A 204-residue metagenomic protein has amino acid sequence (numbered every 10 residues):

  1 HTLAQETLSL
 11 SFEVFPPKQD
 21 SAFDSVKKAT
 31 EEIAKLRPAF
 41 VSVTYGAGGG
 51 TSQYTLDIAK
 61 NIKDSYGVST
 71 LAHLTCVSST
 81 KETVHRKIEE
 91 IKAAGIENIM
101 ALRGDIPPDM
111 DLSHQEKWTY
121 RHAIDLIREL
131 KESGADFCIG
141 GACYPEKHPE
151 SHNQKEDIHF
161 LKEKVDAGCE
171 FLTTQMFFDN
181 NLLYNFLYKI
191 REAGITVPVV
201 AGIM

Functional and structural regions predicted by a protein language model:
H1-V43: Conserved N-terminal beta1-alpha1 strand-loop-helix module at the mouth
L8-P16, V41-V43, T70-L74, I99-A101 (+4 more regions): Hydrophobic faces of well-ordered beta-strands that scaffold small-molecule active sites in alpha/beta enzyme cores
S9-S25, T70-E82, G140-E156: Active-site mouth loops of central-metabolism enzymes
P17, P38-I58, I106-W118, E170-F186: Glycine-rich, proline-tolerant flexible connector loops at the mouths of alpha/beta enzymes
D20-I33, T55, K81-I88, N153-E163: Short, acidic/polar
G49-H73, W118-G141, Y184-I203: Alpha-helix-loop-beta-strand connector modules within alpha/beta enzyme cores
C76-A93, K117-R121: Glycine-rich anion/phosphate-binding loops
E129-T173: Active-site/ligand-binding-proximal alpha/beta "capping" segment
